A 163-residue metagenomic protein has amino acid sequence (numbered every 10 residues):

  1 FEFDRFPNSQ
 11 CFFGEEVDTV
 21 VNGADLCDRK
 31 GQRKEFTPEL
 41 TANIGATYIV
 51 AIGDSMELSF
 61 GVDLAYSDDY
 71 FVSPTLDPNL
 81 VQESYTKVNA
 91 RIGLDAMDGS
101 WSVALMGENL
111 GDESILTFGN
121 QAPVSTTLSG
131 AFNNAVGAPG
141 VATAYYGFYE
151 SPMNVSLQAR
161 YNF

Functional and structural regions predicted by a protein language model:
F1-P74, Q158-N162: Gram-negative outer-membrane beta-barrel transporters
G31-E35, D77-V81, A144-Y146: Outer-membrane beta-barrel domain signature
T37, A51-G53, E83, A96 (+1 more regions): Surface-exposed coil/turn segments at beta-strand junctions on protein surfaces, enriched
P38-A42, S84-V88, S151-V155: Residues that define the transmembrane beta-barrel architecture of outer-membrane proteins
A46, N89-L94: Transmembrane beta-barrel strand/turn architecture of Gram-negative outer membrane proteins
L58-F60, T86, A90: Amphipathic alpha-helical protein-interaction segments enriched in hydrophobic
A65-V72, L94-F163: C-terminal beta-signal and adjacent terminal beta-strands/loops of Gram-negative outer-membrane beta-barrel proteins
V81-Y85, L128-A131: Short alpha-helical linear motifs
